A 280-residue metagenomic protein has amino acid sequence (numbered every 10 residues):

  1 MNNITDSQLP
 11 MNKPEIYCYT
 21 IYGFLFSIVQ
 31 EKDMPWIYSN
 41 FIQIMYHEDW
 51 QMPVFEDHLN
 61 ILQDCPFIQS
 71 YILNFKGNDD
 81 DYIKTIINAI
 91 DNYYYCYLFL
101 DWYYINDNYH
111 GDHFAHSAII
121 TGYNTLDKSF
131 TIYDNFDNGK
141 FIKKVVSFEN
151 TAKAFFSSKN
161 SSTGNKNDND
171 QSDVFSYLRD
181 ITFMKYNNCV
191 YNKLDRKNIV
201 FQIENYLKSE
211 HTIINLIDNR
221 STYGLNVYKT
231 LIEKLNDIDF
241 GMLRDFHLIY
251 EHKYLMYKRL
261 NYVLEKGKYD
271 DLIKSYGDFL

Functional and structural regions predicted by a protein language model:
M1-D80, K84: Cysteine-nucleophile protease catalytic domains, especially the papain-like/related folds used in DUB/UBL proteases
N12-Y17, K32-D49, D79-D127: Active-site-adjacent substructure of cysteine-protease-like catalytic cores
F24, D57, D81, T85 (+3 more regions): Exposed alpha-helical structural elements
S27-Q30, K84-N88, K153, F201 (+5 more regions): Charged/polar, solvent-exposed surface patches and flexible loops
L59-D101, S176-L178, T182, Y191-L194 (+1 more regions): Predominantly the structural core of cysteine protease catalytic domains
Y104, N138, N261: Surface-exposed, flexible loop/turn segments at secondary-structure boundaries
T125-H252: Noncatalytic regulatory segments and standalone regulatory/sensor domains
G241-L280: Charged, long alpha-helical assembly modules
